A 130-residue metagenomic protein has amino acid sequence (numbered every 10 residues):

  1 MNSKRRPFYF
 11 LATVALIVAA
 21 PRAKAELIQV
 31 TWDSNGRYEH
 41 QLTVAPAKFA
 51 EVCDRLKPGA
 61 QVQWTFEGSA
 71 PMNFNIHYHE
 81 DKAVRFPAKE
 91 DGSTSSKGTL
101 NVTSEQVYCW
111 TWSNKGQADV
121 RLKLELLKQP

Functional and structural regions predicted by a protein language model:
N2-F10: Bacterial N-terminal signal peptides that target proteins for export
A12-T13, A23: Cleavable N-terminal signal peptides
A19-A20: N-terminal signal peptide c-region/cleavage motif recognized by signal peptidases
K24-P130: Acidic, Ser/Thr/Pro
